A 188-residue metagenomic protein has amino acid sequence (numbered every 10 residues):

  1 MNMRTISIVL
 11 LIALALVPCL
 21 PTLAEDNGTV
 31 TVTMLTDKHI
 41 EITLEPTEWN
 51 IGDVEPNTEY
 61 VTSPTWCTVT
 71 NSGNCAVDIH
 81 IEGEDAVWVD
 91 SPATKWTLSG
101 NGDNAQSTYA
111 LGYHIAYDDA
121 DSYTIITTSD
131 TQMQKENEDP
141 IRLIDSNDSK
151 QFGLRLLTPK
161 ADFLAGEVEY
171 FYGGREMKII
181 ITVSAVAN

Functional and structural regions predicted by a protein language model:
M1-I8: Bacterial N-terminal signal peptides that target proteins for export
V9-P18: Bacterial N-terminal signal peptides
L20-S72, P92-S99, A105-Y109, L164-N188: Short, polar/proline-rich extracytoplasmic segments that appear immediately after membrane translocation
T58-Y60, D130-M177: Exposed beta-sheet edge/beta-hairpin loop segments within beta-rich domains
P64-W66, D78-H80, F152-L154: Contiguous beta-strand segments within globular domains
T70-C75, S146-N147: A short, structured loop/turn motif at beta-sheet edges
N74-V89: Short acidic, flexible loop segments centered on an aromatic residue
G100-N104, A116-D145: Surface-exposed intrinsically disordered loops and tails
